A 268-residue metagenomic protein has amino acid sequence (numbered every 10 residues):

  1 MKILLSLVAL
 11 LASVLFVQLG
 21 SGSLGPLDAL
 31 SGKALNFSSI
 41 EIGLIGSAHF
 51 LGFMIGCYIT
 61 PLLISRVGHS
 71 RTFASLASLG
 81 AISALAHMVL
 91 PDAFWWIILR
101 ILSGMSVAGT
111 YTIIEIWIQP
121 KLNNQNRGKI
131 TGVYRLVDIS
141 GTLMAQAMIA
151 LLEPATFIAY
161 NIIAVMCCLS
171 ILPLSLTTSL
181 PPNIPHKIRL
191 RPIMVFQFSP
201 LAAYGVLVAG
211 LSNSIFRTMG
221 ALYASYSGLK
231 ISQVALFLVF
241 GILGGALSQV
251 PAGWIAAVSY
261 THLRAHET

Functional and structural regions predicted by a protein language model:
L5-F50, S214-Y223: Helix-loop boundary and gating motifs at the non-cytosolic
C57-G68, Q249-Y260: Helix-to-loop junctions at the C-terminal end of transmembrane segments in multipass secondary transporters
L79-P91: C-terminal ends and interior cores of transmembrane alpha-helices in multi-pass membrane transporters/permeases
F94-L102: Paired small-residue
S103-L136: Cytoplasmic helix-loop-helix junction between adjacent transmembrane helices in 12-TM secondary transporters
A164-N183: C-terminal membrane-cytosol helix-exit motif in multi-pass small-molecule transporters
T261-T268: Conserved small/polar residues in nucleotide/adenosyl-binding loops
